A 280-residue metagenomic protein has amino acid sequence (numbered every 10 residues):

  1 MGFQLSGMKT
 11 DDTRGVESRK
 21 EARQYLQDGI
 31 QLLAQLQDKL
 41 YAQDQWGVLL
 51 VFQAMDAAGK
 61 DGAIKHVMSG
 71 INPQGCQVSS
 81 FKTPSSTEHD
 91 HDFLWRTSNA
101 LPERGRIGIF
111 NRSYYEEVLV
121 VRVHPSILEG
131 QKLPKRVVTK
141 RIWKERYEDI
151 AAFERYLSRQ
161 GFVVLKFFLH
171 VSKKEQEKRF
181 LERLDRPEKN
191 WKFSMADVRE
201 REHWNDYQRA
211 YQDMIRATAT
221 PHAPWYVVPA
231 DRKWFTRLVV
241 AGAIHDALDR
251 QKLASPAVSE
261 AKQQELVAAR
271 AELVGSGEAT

Functional and structural regions predicted by a protein language model:
M1-T280: Flexible, compositionally biased loop and terminal segments
